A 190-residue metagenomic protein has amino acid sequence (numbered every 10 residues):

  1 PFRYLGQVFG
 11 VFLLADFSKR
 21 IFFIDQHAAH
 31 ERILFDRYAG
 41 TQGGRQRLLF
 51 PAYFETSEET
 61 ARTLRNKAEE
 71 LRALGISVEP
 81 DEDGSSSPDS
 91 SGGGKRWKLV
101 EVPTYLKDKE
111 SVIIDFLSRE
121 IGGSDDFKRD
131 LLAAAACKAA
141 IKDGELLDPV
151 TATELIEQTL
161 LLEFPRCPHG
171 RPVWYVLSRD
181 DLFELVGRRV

Functional and structural regions predicted by a protein language model:
F2-V190: Long, charged low-complexity intrinsically disordered regions
